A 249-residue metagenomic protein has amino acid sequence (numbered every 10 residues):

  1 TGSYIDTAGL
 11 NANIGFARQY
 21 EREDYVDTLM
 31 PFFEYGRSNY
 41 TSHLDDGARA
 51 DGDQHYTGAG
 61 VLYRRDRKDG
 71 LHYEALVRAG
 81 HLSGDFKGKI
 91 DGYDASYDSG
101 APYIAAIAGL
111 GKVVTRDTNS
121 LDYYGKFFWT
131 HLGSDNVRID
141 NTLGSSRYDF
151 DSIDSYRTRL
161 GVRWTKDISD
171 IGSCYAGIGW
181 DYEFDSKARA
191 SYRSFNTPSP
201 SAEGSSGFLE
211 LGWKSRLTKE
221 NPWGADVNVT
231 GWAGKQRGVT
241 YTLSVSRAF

Functional and structural regions predicted by a protein language model:
T1, E34-S38, V77-D85, G125-N136 (+2 more regions): Short glycine-rich beta-strand segments
T1-D117, D226-T240: Outer membrane beta-barrel translocator domains of Type V secretion systems
G2-I5, R18, G60-D66, G70-H72 (+8 more regions): Broad hydrophobic/π-residue packing in well-ordered secondary structure
G2-Y4, H43-G52, S83-G100, G133-D154 (+1 more regions): Solvent-exposed, glycine/polar-rich loop segments of beta-barrel outer-membrane systems
R18, D27, Y63-R65, K112 (+6 more regions): Polar/charged side chains located within well-ordered beta-strands of beta-rich proteins
P31-F33, S134-D135, W213-R216: Short hydrophobic/aromatic-rich motifs at helix boundaries and adjacent loops
G60, T142-F249: Outer membrane beta-barrel transmembrane domains
R65-R67, D98-A108, K112-K126, I139-N141 (+3 more regions): Alpha-helical scaffolds that organize eukaryotic protein assemblies
